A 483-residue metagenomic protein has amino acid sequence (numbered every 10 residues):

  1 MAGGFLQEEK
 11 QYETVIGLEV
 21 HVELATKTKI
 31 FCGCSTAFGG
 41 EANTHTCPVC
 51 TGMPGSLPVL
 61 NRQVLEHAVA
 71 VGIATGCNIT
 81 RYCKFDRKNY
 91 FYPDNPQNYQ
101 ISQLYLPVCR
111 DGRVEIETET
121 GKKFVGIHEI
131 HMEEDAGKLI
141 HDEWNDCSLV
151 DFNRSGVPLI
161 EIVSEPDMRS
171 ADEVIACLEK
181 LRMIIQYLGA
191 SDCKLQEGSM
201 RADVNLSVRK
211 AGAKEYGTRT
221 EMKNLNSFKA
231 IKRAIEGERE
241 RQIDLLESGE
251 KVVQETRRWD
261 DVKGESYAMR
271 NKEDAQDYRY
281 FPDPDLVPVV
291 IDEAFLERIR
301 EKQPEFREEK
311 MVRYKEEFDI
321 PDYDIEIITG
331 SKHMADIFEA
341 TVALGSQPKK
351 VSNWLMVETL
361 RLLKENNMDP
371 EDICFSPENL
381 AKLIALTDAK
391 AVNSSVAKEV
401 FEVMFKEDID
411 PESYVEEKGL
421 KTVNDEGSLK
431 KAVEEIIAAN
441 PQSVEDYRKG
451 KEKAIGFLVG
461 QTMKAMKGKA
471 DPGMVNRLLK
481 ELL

Functional and structural regions predicted by a protein language model:
A2-E305, D322, A343-Q347, V357-R361: Basic, nucleic-acid-interacting segments
K10, D319, V342-V351, A391-V392 (+1 more regions): Structural motif
E197-K210, Y278, K315-I337, P348-E365 (+3 more regions): Core structural elements
E238, T341, W354, E358-L362 (+7 more regions): Amphipathic alpha-helical segments in well-ordered regions
F295-K302, E339-S346, L380-V392: Extended, non-catalytic structural segments that build the interaction scaffolds of large macromolecular assemblies
L344-G345, V351, T359-I373, K382-T387 (+1 more regions): M16/insulysin-pitrilysin zinc metalloprotease superfamily fold
P370-A381, A385, S394-K464: Strongly charged, low-complexity linkers/loops
